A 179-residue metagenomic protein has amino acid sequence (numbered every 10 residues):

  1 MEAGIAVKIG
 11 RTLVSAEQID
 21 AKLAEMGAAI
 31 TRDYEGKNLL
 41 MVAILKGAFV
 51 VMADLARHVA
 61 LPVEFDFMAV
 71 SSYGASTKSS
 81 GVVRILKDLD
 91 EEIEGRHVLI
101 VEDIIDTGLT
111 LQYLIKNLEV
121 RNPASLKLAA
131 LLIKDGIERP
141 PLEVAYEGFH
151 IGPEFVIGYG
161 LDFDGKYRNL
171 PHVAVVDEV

Functional and structural regions predicted by a protein language model:
M1-V179: PRPP-associated nucleotide enzymes
